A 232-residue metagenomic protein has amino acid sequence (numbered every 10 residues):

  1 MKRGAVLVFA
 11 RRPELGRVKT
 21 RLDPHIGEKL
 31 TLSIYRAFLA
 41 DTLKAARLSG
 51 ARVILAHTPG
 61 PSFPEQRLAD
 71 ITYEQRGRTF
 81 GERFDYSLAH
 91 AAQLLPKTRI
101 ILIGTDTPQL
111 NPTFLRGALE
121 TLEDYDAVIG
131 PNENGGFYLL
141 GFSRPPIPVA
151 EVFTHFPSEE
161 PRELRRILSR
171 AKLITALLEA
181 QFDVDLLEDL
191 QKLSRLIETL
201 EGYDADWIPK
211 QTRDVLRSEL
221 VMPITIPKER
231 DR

Functional and structural regions predicted by a protein language model:
M1-R21: N-terminal nucleotide-binding beta1-loop-alpha1 segment
S33-A51: A short, N-terminal amphipathic alpha-helix
A51-P59: Short beta-strand/loop segment that forms part of the nucleotide-sugar
E65-I100, P157-E160: Short phosphate-binding loop-to-helix
I103-T105: Active-site acidic Asp-centered loop
Q109-G135: Conserved donor-nucleotide/metal-binding helix-loop-beta segment in metal-dependent transferases, i.e., the alpha-helix
P146-I167: Short, glycine-/small-residue-rich phosphate/pyrophosphate-handling segment
E163-R232: Conserved alpha/beta core of the MobA/IspD/sugar-nucleotide pyrophosphorylase nucleotidyltransferase superfamily
